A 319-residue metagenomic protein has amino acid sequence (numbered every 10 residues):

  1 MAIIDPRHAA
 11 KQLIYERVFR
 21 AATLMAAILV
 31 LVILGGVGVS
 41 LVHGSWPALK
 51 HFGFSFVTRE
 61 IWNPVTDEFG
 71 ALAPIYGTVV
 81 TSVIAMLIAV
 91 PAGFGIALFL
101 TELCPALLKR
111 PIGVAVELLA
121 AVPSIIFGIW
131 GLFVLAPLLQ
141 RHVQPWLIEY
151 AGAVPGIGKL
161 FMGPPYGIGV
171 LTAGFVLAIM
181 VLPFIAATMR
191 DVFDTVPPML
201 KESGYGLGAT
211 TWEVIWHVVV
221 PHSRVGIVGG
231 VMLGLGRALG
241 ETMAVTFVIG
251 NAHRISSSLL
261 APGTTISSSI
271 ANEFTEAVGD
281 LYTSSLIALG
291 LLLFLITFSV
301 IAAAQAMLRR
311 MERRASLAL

Functional and structural regions predicted by a protein language model:
I4-A22, L41-A85, P105-A106, G163 (+1 more regions): Periplasmic/extracellular loop-to-transmembrane helix junction in inner-membrane transport proteins
H51-F69, F127-I179, L260: Membrane-interfacial helix termini and adjacent extracytoplasmic/periplasmic loops of multi-pass transporters
F69-F99, V231, L293: Transmembrane alpha-helix signature in integral membrane proteins
A85-V116, A304-R313: Transmembrane-helix boundary motif in ABC transporter permease subunits
F94-F99, A151, P155-G158, M162-G206 (+3 more regions): Membrane-cytosol interface at the C-terminal ends of specific transmembrane alpha-helices in multi-pass membrane
V114-L118, V122, I126, I185-P197 (+2 more regions): Transmembrane alpha-helices
M162, V245-F294: Interhelical loop and adjacent transmembrane-helix boundary motif in polytopic membrane transport permeases
A187-D194, P198, N272-L319: C-terminal transmembrane helix and the adjacent membrane-cytosol boundary/short C-terminal tail of inner/organellar
